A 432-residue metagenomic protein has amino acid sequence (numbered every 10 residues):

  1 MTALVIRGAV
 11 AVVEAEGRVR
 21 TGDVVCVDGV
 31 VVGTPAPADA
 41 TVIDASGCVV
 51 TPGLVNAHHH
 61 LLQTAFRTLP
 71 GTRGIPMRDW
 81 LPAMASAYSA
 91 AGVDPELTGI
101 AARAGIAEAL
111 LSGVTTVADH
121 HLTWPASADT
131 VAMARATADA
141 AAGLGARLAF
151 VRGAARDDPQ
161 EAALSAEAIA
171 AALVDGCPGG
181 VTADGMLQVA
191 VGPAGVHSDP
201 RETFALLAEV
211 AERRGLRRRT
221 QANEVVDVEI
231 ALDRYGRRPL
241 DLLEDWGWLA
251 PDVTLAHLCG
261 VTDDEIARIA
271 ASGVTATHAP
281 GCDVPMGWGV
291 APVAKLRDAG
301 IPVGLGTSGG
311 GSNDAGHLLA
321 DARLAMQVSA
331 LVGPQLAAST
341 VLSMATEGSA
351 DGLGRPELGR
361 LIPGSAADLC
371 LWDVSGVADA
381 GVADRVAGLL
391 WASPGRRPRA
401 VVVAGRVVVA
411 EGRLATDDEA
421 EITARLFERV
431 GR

Functional and structural regions predicted by a protein language model:
M1-G22, V27-D28, S343-R432: Active-site microenvironment of metallo-dependent hydrolases
T2-R7, P37-W80, E96, R103 (+1 more regions): Replace "His-x-His-based motif
A9, V24, G29, G47 (+15 more regions): Divalent metal-coordination and catalytic microenvironments
A65-T98, V225-A250, S272-T275, L319-A320 (+1 more regions): Active-site gating loops and adjacent loop-to-helix segments of metal-dependent hydrolytic enzymes
T68-A146, I169-V181, F427-R432: Alpha-helical scaffold segments that flank or form the walls of functional sites
P125-C259: Metal-coordinating catalytic core of metallo-dependent amide/deamination hydrolases
A211-R217, W248-P251, R268-T277, D298-V303 (+1 more regions): Glycine-enriched alpha-helix->loop->beta-strand junction motifs that scaffold or abut catalytic
D245-D252, A294-G376, A392: His/Asp/Glu-enriched, well-ordered alpha-helical/loop segment that forms or immediately abuts the divalent-metal
